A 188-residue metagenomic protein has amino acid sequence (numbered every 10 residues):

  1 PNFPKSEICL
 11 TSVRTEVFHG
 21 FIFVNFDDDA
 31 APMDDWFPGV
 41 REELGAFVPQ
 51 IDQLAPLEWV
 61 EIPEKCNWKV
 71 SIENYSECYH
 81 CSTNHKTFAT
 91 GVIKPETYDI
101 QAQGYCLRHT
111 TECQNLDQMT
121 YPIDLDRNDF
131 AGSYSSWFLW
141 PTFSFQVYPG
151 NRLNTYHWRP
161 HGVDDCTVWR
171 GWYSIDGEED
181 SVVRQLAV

Functional and structural regions predicted by a protein language model:
P1-F23: Short Fe-S-cluster ligation motifs
E16-V17, F21-V188: C-terminal catalytic domain of Rieske-type non-heme iron oxygenases
